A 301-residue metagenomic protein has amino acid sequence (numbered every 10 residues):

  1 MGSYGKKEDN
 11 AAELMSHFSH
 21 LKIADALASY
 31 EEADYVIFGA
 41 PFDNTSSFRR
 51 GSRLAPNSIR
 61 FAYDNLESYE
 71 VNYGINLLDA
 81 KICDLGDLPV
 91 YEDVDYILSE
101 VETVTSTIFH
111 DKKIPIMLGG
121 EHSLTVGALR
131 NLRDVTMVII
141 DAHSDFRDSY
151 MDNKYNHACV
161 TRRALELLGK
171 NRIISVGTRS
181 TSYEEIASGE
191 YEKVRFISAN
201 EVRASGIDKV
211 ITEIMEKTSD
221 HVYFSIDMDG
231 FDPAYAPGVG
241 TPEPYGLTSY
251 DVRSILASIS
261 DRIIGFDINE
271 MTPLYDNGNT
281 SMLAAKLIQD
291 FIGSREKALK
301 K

Functional and structural regions predicted by a protein language model:
G2-K301: Conserved alpha-helical scaffold segments that buttress catalytic/binding sites
